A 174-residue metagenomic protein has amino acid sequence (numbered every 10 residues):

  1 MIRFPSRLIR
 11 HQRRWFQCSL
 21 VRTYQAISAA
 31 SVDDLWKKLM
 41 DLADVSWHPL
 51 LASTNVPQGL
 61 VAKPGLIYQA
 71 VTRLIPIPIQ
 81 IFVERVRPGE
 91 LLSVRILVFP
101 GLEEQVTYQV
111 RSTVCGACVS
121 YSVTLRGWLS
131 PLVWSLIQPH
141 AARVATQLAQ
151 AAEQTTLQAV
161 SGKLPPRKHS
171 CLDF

Functional and structural regions predicted by a protein language model:
M1-L60, F174: Hydrophobic ligand-binding cavity/cleft-lining segments
S6-I9, A62-L66, P88-V94: Short Pro/Gly-enriched beta-strand edge/turn motifs at strand-loop
R7-R10, N55-P57, Q150-F174: Short, highly charged C-terminal tails/helix-capping segments
V21-T23, P76-I81, L102-T107: Short, surface-exposed coil-to-beta transition loops
A29-D33, E84-L91, Q109-C118: A short, structured loop/turn motif at beta-sheet edges
Q58-V61, I81-V86: Short, exposed beta-strand/loop patches in secreted or surface proteins that constitute
L66-R73, S93-F99: Short beta-strand segments that buttress and anchor functional surface loops
R95-Q150: Beta-strand/loop substructures that line and gate deep hydrophobic ligand-binding cavities in soluble
